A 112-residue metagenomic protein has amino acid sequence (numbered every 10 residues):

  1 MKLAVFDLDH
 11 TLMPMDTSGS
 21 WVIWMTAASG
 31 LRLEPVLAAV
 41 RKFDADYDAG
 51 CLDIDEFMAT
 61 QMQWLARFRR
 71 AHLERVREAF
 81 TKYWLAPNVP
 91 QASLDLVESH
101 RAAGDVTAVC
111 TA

Functional and structural regions predicted by a protein language model:
M1-L3, L8-A112: Alpha-helical substrate-recognition element adjacent to the catalytic core
